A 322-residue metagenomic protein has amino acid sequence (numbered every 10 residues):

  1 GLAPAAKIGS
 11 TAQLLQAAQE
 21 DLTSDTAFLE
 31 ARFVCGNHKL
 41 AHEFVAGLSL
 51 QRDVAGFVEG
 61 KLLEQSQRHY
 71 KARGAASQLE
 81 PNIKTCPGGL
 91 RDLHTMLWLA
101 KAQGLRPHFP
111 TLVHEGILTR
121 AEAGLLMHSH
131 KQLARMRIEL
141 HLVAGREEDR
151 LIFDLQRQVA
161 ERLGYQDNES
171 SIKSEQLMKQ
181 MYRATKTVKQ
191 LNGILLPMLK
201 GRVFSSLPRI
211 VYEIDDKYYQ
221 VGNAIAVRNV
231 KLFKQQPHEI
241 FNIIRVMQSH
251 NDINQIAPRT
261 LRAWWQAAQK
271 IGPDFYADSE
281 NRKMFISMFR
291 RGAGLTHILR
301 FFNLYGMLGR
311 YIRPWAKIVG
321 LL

Functional and structural regions predicted by a protein language model:
G1-L322: A nucleotide- and high-energy phosphate-metabolite-utilizing enzyme signature
